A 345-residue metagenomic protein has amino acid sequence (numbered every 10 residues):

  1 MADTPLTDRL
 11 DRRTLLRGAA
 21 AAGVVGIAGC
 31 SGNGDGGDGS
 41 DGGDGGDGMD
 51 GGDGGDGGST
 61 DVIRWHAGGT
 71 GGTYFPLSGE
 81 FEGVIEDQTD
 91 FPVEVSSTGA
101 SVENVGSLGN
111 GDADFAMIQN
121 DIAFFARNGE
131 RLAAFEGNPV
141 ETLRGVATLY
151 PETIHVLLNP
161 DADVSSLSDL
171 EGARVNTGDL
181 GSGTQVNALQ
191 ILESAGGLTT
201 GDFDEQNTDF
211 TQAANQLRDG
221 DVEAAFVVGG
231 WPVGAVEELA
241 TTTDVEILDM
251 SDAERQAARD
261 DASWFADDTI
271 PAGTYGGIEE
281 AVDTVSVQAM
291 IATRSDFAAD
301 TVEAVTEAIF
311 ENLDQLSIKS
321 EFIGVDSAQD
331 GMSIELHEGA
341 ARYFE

Functional and structural regions predicted by a protein language model:
M1-A134, V140, Y150-T153, P160-D169 (+10 more regions): Terminal disorder- and signal-encoded targeting elements
E103-V105, A213-Q216: Short, hydrophobic alpha-helical packing/hinge segments within bilobed ligand-binding/sensory domains
M117-I118, T208, F226-V228: Short beta-strand and adjacent tight-turn residues that come in two discontinuous sequence segments and form the edges
V146-A147, E280-V282: Short Gly/Pro-enriched turn/cap motifs at secondary-structure boundaries
L158, A289-D296: Short, well-ordered beta-strand elements within core beta-sheets of diverse protein domains
G178-L198, N207, A214: Loop-centered beta-sheet repeat module
D209-N215, A328-L336: Short, conserved secondary-structure transition motifs
N215-V228: Charge-rich, low-complexity N-terminal segments
